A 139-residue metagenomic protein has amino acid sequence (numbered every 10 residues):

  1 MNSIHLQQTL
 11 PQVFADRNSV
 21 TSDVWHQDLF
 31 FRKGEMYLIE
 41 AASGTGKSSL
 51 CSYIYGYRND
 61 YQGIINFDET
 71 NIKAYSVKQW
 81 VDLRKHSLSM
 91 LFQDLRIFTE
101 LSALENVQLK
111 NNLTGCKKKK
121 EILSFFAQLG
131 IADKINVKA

Functional and structural regions predicted by a protein language model:
M1-F30, N136: A short, flexible loop at the N-terminus of ABC-type nucleotide-binding domains that lies
E40-A42: The feature captures the beta-strand-to-loop junction immediately N-terminal to the Walker
Y55: Helix-to-loop junction immediately C-terminal to a conserved catalytic motif
G63-I72, V137: Conserved ABC transporter NBD signature motif
N71, K119-I135: Conserved ABC ATPase "signature" region
I72-S89: ABC ATPase NBD coupling module
M90-E105: Conserved catalytic motifs of ABC-family nucleotide-binding domains
E105-K120, Q128: ABC-type ATPase nucleotide-binding domains, specifically the catalytic core motifs of the NBD
